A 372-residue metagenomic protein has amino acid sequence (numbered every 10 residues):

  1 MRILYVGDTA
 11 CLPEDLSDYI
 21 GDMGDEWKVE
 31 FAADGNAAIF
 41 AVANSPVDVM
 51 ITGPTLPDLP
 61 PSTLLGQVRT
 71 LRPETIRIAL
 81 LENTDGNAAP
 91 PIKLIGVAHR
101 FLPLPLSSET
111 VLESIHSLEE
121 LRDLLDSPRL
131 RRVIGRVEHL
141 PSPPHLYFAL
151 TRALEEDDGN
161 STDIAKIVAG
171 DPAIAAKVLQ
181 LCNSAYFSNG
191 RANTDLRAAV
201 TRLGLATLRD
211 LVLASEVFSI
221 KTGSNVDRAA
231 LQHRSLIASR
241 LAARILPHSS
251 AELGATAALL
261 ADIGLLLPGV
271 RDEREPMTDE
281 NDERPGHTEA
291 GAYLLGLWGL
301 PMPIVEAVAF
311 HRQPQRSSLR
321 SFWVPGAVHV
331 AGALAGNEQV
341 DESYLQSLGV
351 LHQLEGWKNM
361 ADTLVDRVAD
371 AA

Functional and structural regions predicted by a protein language model:
G7: Conserved acidic carboxylate
A10-F31: Two-component/phosphorelay signaling modules centered on CheY-like receiver
P13, G35, A43, D48-L71 (+1 more regions): Conserved phosphotransfer microenvironments
V29, R77-I78: Hydrophobic/aromatic residues located in beta-strands of well-ordered beta-sheets within soluble catalytic
N36-F40, L112: Alpha2 helix of the CheY-like receiver
M50, R77, R100-L102: Two-component signal transduction core modules
A88, I92-G96, R100-Y344: Conserved alpha-helical "signature site" that marks functionally important helical segments or helix/loop junctions
